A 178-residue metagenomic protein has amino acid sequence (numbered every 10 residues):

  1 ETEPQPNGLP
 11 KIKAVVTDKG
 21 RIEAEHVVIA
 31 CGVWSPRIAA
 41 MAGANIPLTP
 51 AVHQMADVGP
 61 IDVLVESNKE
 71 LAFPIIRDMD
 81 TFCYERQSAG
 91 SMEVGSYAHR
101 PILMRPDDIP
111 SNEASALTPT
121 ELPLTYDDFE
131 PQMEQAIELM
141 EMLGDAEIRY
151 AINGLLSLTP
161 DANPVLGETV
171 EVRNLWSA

Functional and structural regions predicted by a protein language model:
E1-K11: A conserved short coil-to-beta-strand element within the FAD-binding core of flavoproteins
L9-V15, A72-P74: Short, hydrophobic/aromatic-rich segments at coil-to-beta transitions
V16-H26: Core beta-strand elements of the Rossmann-like FAD/NAD(P) dinucleotide-binding domain in flavoenzyme oxidoreductases
H26-A44, D57: Flavin (primarily FAD) binding-site architecture
A42-L71, P131-E134: Central beta-strand plus flanking loop segment that forms part of the substrate or channel wall within the catalytic
I46-P50, F73-R77, C83-Y84, E147 (+1 more regions): Short Gly/Pro-enriched turn/cap motifs at secondary-structure boundaries
V63-G95, R100: Conserved FAD-binding catalytic core of PHBH/FMO-like flavoproteins
D80, A89, L103-P106, S111 (+1 more regions): C-terminal catalytic lobe of FAD-dependent flavoproteins
